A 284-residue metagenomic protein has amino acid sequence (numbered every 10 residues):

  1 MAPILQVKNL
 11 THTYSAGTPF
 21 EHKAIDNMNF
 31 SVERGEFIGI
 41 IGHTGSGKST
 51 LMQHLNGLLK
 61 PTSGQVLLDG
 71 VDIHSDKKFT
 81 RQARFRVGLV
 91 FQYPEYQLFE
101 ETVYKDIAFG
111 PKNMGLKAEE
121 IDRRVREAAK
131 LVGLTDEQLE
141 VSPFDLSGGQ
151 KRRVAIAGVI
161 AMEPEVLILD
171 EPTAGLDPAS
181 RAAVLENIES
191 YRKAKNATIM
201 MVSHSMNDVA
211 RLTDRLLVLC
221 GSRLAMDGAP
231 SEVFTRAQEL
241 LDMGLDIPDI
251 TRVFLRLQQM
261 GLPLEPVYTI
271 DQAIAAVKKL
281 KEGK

Functional and structural regions predicted by a protein language model:
N56: Helix-to-loop junction immediately C-terminal to a conserved catalytic motif
Q65-Q82: ABC ATPase NBD Q-loop/coupling interface
E119-E137: Conserved ABC ATPase "signature" region
S142-L146, Q150: Conserved ABC ATPase signature
E163: Conserved catalytic motifs of ABC-family nucleotide-binding domains
L167-D170: Catalytic Walker B motif of ABC-type/P-loop ATPase nucleotide-binding domains
